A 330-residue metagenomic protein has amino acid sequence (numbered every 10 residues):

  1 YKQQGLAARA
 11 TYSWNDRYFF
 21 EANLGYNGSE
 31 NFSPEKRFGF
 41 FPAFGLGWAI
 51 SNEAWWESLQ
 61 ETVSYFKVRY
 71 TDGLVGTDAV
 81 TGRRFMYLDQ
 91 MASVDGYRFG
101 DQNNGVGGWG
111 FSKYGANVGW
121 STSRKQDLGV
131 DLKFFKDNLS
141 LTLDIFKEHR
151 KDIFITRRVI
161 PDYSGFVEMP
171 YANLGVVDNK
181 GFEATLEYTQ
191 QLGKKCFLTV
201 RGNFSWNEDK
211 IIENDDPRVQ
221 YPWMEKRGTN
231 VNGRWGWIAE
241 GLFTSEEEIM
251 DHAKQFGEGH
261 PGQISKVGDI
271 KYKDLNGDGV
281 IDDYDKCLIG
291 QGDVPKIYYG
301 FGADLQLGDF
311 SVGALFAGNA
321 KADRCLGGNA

Functional and structural regions predicted by a protein language model:
Y1-I238, L305: Extracellular/periplasmic, surface-exposed regions of secreted and cell-surface proteins
D101-F111, H149-L174, D209-V294, G302 (+1 more regions): Surface-exposed, extracytoplasmic segments of Gram-negative outer-membrane nutrient-acquisition systems
